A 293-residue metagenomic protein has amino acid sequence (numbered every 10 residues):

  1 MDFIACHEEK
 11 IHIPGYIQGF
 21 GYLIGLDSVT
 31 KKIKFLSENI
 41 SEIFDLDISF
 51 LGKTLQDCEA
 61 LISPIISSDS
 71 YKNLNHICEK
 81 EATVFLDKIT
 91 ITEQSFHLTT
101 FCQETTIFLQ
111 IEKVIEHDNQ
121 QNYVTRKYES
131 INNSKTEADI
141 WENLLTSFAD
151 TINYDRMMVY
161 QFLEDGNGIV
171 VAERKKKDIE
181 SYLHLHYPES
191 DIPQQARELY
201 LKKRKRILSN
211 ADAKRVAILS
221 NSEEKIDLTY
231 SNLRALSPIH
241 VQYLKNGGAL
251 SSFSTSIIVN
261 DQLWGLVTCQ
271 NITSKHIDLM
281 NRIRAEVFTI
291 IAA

Functional and structural regions predicted by a protein language model:
M1, G15-G21, G25, I33-E42 (+4 more regions): Signal-transmission linkers at sensory-effector interfaces
H7, N122-D139, N143-S147, D227-Y230: Short regulatory/linker helices and ligand/cofactor-binding micro-motifs at input modules
K10-F20, D27-V29, K34, F44-L46 (+1 more regions): Helix-loop-beta substructure at the N-terminus of cytosolic sensory domains that couple signal/ligand detection
L26-N75: PAS-family sensory domains
L109-I115, K175, G265-H276: Short beta-strand-to-loop transition segments that serve as allosteric relay/switch motifs in sensory/regulatory domains
E129, D178-N246: Regulatory sensory and allosteric helical modules in signal-transduction proteins and certain transcription factors
R234-A235, Q270-E286: Regulatory loop-to-helix N-cap segments in sensory/regulatory domains that couple ligand/signal detection
L250-I258: Short hydrophobic beta-strand micro-motif common in sensory/regulatory domains
